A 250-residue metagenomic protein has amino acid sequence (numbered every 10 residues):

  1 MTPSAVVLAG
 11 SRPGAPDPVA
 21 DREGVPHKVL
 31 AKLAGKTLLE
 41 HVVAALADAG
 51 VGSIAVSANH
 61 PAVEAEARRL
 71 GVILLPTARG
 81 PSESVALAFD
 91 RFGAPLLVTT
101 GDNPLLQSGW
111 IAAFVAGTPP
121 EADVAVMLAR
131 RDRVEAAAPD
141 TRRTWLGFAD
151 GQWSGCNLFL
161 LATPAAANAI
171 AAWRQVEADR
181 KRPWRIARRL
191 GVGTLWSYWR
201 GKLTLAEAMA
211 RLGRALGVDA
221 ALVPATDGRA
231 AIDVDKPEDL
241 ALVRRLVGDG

Functional and structural regions predicted by a protein language model:
M1-P26: N-terminal nucleotide-binding beta1-loop-alpha1 segment
P3-V7, L39, I54: Hydrophobic targeting segments
S11, K36, A58-P61: Residues in the short beta-alpha loop(s) of Rossmann-like NAD(P)-binding domains
G35-V51: A short, N-terminal amphipathic alpha-helix
G50-I73: Acidic donor-binding segment of Leloir-type glycosyltransferases
E66-V98, P104-A113: Short phosphate-binding loop-to-helix
Q107-R214, A225-R229: Conserved core of the sugar-phosphate nucleotidyltransferase
K236: Short, conserved phosphate/pyrophosphate- and ester-handling motifs at nucleotide-, phospho-/glycolipid
